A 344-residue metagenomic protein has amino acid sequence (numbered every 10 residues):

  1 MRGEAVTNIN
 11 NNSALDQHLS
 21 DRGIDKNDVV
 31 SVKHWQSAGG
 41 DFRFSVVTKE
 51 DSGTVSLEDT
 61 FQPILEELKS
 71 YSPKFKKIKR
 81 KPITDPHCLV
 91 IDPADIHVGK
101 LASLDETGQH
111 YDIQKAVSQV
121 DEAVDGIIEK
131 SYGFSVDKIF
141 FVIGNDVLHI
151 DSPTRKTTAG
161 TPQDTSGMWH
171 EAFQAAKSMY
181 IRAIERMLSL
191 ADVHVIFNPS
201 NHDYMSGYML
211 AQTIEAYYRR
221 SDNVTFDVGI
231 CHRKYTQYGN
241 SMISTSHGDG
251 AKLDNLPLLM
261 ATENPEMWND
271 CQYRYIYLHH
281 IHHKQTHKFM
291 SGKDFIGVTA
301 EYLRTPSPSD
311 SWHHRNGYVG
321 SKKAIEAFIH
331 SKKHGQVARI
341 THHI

Functional and structural regions predicted by a protein language model:
M1-D92, H97-Q114, E129-V136: Acidic, histidine-bearing metal-coordination/catalytic regions of metal-dependent phosphoesterases
I9-L19, G23, I214-T225, I230 (+2 more regions): Conserved beta-sheet core of the metallophosphoesterase superfamily
N27-G40, I181-F197, I281-T286: N-terminal short leaders/motifs
F44-V46, V90-A102, G144-L148, W169-A176 (+10 more regions): Long, contiguous hydrophobic alpha-helical segments, chiefly transmembrane helices and signal peptides
K76-I96, Q109-F226: Core catalytic region of metal-dependent phosphoesterases/phosphodiesterases, especially metallo-beta-lactamase-like
S103-E106, T154-K156, P257: Short coil/turn segments at secondary-structure boundaries
